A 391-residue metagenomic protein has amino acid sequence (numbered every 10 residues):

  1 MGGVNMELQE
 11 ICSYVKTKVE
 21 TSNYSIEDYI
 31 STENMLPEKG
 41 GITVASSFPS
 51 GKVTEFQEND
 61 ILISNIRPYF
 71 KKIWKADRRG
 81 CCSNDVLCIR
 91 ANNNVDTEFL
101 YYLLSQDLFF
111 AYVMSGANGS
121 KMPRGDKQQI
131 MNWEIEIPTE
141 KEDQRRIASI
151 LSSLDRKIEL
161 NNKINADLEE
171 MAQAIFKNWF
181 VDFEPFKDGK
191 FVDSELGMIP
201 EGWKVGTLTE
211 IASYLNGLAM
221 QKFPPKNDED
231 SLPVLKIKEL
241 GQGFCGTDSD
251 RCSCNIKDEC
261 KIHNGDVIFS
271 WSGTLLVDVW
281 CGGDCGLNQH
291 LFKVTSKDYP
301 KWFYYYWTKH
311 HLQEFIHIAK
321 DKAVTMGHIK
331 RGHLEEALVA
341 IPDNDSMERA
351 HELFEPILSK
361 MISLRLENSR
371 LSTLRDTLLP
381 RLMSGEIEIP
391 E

Functional and structural regions predicted by a protein language model:
M1-T21, M35, N132, E136-V181 (+4 more regions): Non-catalytic DNA-recognition/assembly elements of restriction-modification systems
G2, M6, I66, C81-L87 (+3 more regions): A short glycine-rich beta-alpha junction/loop motif
Q9-I61, R78, G206-P224, S231-N264 (+1 more regions): Sequence-specific dsDNA recognition surfaces
T21-Y29, S115-A117, F186-F191, Q221-E229 (+1 more regions): Short coil/turn segments at secondary-structure boundaries
K52-T54, E58-A111, K236, I256-E314 (+2 more regions): A short beta-sheet element
R67-Y69, N118-G119, W179-F180, G217 (+1 more regions): Short glycine-enriched loops at secondary-structure junctions
K127, Q173, I237, R331 (+1 more regions): ATP/adenylate-binding site constellation spanning eukaryotic-like Ser/Thr protein kinases, ABC-transporter
